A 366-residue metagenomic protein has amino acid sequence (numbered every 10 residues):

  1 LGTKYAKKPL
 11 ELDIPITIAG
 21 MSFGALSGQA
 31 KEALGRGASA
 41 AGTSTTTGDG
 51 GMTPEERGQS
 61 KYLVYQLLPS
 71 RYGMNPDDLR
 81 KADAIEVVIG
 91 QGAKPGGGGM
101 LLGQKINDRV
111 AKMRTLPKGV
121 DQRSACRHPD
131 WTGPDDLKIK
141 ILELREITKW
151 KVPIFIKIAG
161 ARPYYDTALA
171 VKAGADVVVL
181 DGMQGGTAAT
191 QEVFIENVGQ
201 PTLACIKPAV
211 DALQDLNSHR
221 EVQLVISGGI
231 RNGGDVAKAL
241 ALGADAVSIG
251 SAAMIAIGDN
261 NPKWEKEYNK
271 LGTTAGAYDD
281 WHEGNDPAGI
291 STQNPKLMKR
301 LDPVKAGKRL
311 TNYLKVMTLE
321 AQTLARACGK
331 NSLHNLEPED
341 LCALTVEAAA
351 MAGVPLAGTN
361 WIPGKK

Functional and structural regions predicted by a protein language model:
L1-V110, R114-R123, D136, V304-K308 (+1 more regions): N-terminal capping/small domains of soluble enzymes
G20, Q122-C126, Q191-I195, K299-P303: A short, mixed-charge helix-start or loop-turn motif at secondary-structure junctions
D78-P95, L213-I226, R231, I290-K308: Electropositive, surface-exposed helix/loop patches at the edges of structured domains that serve as adaptable
A125-N294: Glycine-rich phosphate/ribose-binding loops and adjacent secondary-structure elements that form binding surfaces
D259-E265, G272-L333, E337: Active-site or pore-adjacent capping/gating segments
